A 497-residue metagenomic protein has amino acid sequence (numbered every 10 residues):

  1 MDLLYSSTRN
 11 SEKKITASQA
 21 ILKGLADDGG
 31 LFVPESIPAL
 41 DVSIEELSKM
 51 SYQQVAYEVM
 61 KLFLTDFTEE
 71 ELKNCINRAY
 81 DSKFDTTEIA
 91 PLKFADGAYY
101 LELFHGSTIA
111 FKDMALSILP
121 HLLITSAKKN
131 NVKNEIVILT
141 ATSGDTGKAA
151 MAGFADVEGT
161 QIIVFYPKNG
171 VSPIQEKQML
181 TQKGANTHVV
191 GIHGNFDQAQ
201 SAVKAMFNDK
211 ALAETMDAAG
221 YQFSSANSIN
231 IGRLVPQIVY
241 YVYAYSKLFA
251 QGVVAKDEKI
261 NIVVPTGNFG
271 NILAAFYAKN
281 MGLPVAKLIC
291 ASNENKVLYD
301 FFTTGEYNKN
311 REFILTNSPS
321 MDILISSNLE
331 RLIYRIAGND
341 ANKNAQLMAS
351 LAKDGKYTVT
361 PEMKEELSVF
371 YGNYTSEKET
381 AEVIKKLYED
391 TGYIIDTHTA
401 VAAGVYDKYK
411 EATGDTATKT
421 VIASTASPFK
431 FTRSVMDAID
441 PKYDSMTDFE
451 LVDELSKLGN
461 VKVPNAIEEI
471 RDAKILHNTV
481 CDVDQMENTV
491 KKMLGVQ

Functional and structural regions predicted by a protein language model:
M1-Q497: PLP-dependent amino-acid enzyme catalytic core
